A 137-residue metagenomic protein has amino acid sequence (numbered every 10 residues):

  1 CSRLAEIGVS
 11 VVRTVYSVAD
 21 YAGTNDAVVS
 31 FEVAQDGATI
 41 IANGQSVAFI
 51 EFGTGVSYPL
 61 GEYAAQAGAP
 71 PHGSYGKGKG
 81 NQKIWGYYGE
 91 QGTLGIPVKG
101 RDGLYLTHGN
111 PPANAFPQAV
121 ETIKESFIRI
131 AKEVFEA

Functional and structural regions predicted by a protein language model:
C1-V15, I40, F127: Non-globular disordered terminal and juxtamembrane segments underlying protein topogenesis/assembly
Y16-D20: Active-site phosphate-binding and catalytic loops of NTP-dependent enzymes
Y21-A137: Charged, low-complexity interaction tracts
